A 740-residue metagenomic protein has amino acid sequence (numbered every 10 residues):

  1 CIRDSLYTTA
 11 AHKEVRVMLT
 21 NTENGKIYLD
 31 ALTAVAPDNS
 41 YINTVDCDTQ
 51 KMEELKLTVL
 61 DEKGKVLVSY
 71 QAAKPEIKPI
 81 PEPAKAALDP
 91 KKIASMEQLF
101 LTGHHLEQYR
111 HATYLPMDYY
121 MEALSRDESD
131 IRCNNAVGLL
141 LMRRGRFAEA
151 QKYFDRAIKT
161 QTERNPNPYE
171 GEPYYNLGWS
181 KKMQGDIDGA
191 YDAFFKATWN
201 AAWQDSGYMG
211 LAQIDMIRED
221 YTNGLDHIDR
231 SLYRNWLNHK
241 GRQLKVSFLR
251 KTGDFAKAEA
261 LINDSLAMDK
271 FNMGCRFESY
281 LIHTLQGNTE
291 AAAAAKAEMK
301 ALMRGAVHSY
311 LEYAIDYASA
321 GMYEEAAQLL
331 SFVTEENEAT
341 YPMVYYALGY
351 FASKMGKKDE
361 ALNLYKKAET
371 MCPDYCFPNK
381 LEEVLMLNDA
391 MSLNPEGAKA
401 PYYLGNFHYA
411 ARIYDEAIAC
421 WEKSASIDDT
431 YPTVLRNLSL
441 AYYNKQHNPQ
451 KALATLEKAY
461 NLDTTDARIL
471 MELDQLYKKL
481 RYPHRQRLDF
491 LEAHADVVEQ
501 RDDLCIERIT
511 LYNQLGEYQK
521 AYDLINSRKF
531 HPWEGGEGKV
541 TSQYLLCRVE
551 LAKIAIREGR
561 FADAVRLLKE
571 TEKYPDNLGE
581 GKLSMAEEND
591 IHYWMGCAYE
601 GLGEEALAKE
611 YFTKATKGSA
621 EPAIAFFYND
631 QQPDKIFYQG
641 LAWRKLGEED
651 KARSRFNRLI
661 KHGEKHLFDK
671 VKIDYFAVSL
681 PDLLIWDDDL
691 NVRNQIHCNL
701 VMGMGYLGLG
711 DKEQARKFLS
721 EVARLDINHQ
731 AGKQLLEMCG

Functional and structural regions predicted by a protein language model:
C1-D4: Conserved small/polar residues in nucleotide/adenosyl-binding loops
A86-P90, T160-E170, L302, T334-N337 (+7 more regions): Flexible helix-coil transition and linker loops at the boundaries of alpha-helical arrays
E97-Q98, R132, N165, E172 (+15 more regions): Start-of-helix register in tetratricopeptide repeats
H104-H105, L139, W179, Q213 (+13 more regions): Residue-level recognition of tetratricopeptide repeat
P116, A150, A190, G224 (+12 more regions): Single-residue signature of alpha-solenoid repeat helices
R126, T160-P166, N200, R234 (+13 more regions): Structural marker of alpha-solenoid helical repeat scaffolds
